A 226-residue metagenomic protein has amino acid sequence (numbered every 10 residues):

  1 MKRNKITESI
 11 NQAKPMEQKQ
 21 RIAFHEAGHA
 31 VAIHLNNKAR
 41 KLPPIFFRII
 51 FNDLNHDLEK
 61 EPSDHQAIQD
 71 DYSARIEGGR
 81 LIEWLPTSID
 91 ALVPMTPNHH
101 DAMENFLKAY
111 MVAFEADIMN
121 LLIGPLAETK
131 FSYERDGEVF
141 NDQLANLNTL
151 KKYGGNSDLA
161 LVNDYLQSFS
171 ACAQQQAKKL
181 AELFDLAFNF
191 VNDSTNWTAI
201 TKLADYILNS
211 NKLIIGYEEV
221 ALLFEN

Functional and structural regions predicted by a protein language model:
K2-N226: Soluble catalytic regions of large protease machineries
